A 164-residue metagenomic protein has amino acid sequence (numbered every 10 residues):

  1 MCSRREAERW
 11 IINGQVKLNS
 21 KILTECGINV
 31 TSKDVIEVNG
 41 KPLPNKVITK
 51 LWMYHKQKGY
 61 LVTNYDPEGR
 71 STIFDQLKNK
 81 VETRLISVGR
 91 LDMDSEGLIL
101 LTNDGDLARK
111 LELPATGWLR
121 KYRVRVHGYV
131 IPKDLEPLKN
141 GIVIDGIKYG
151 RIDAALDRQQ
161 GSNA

Functional and structural regions predicted by a protein language model:
M1-A164: Basic, flexible Lys/Arg- and Gly-enriched helix-loop patches that mediate nucleic-acid binding at interfaces with rRNA
